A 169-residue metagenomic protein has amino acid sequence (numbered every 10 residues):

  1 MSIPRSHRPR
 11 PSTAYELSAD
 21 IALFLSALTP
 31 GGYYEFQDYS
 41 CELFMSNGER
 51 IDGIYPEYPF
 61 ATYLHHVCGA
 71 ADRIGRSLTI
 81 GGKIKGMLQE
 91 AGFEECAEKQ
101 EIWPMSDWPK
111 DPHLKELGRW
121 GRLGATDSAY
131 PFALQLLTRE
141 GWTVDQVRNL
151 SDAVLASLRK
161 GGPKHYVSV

Functional and structural regions predicted by a protein language model:
M1-S6: A short acidic, Gly/Pro-enriched loop at the edge of an enzyme's catalytic core that lines a small-molecule cofactor
R8-P9, K99: Conserved residues at the C-terminal ends of beta-strands
R10-P11, Y39: Hydrophobic adenine-recognition pocket in adenosine-nucleotide-binding enzymes
S18-Y33: A short glycine-rich, Lys/Arg-flanked "PGG" loop and its adjoining helix->strand segment in the class I
I21-A22, G75, T79-I84, V154-G161: Eukaryotic intrinsically disordered and solvent-exposed regulatory patches
Y33-S128: Conserved catalytic/acceptor-binding region of the Class I
K99-H165: C-terminal helical/coil "lid" or tail adjacent to the Rossmann-like core of SAM-dependent
V167-V169: Short hydrophobic/aromatic beta-strand or adjacent loop that forms the aromatic wall/cage of a ligand/substrate-binding
